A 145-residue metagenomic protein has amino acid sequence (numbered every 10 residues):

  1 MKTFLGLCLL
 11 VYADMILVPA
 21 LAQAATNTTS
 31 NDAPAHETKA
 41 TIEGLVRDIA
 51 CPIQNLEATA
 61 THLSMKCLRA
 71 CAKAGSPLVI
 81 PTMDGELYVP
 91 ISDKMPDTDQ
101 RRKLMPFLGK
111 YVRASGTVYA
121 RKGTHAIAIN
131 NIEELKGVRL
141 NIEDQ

Functional and structural regions predicted by a protein language model:
K2, G6-A20: Bacterial N-terminal signal peptides
A22-Q145: OB-fold and OB-like single-stranded nucleic-acid-recognition modules and their adjacent interaction interfaces
